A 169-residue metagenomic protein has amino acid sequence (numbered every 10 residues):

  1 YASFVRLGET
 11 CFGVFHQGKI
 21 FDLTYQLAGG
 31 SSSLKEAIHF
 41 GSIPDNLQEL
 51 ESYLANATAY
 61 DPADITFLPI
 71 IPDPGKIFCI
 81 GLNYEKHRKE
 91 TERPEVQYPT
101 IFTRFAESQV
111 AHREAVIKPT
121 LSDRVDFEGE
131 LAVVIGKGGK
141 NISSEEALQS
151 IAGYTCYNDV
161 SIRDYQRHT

Functional and structural regions predicted by a protein language model:
Y1-P99: N-terminal non-catalytic cap/leader segment that marks the start of a structured domain
P74-T169: Glycine-enriched loop-and-adjacent helix/strand subsegments that border the catalytic/binding cleft of enzyme cores
